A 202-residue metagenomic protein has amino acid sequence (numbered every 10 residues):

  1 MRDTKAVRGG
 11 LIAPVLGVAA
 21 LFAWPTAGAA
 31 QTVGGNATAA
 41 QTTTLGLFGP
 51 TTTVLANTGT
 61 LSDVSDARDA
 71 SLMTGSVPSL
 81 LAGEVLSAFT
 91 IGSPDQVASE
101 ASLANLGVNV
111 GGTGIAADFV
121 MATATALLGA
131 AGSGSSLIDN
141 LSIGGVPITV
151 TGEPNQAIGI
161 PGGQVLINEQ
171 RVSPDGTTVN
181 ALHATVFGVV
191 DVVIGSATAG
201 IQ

Functional and structural regions predicted by a protein language model:
R2-P14: Bacterial N-terminal signal peptides that target proteins for export
L16-A19, G34: N-terminal non-cleavable signal-anchor helices
V18-A27: C-terminal segment of classical bacterial N-terminal signal peptides
G28-Q202: Extended, solvent-exposed, non-transmembrane regions
